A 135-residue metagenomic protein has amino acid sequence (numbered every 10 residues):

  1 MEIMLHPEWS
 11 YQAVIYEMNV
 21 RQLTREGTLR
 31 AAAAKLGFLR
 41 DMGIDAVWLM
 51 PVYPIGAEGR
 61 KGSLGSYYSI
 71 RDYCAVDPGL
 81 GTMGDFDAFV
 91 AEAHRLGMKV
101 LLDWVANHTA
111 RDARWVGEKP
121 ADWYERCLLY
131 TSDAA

Functional and structural regions predicted by a protein language model:
M1-E118, D122, L129: N-terminal structural segment of carbohydrate-active enzymes
Y130-A135: Conserved small/polar residues in nucleotide/adenosyl-binding loops
